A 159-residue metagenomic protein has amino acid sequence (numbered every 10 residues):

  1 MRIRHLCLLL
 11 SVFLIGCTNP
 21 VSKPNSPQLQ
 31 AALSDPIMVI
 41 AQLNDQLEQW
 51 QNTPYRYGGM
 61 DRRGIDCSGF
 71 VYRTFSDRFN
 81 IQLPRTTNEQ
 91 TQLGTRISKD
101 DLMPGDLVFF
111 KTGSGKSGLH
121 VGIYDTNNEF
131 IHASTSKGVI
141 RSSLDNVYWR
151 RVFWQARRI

Functional and structural regions predicted by a protein language model:
M1-C7: Bacterial N-terminal signal peptides that target proteins for export
F13-G16: C-terminal motif of bacterial Sec signal peptides marking the signal peptidase cleavage site
T18-D35, V39, I81, R96-I97 (+2 more regions): Aromatic- and glycine-rich peptidoglycan recognition patches
A31-L33, T53-P104: Catalytic cysteine-centered active-site loop
G105-L107, N128: Structural motif
